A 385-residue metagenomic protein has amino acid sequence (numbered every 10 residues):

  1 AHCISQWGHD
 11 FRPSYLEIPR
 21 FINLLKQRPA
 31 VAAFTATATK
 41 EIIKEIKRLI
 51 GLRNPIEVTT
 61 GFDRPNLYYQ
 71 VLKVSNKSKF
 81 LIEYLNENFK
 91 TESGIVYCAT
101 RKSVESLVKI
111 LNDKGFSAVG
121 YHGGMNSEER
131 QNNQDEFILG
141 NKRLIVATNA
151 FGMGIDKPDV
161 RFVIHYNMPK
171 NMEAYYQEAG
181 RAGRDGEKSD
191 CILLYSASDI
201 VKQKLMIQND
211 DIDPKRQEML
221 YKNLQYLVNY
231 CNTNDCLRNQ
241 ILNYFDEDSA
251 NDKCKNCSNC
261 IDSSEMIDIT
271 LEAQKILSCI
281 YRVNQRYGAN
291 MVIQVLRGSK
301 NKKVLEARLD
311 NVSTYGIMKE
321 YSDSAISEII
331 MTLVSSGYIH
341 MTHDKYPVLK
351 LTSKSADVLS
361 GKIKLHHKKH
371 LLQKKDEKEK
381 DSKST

Functional and structural regions predicted by a protein language model:
A1-P214, M219-K222, E247-N251, S258: Helicase motor core with emphasis on the C-terminal RecA-like subdomain
Q27, N234, Q285: Flexible coil/turn residues that form the inter-helical turn or adjacent wing/linker of helix-turn-helix
F80, Y226, K275-S278: Pre-recognition alpha-helix immediately N-terminal to the DNA-recognition helix within helix-turn-helix or winged-helix
L85, F137, C231, I280-N284: Short helix-to-turn junction characteristic of helix-turn-helix DNA-binding domains, especially the helix
S103, C236, K354: Residue-level recognition of oxygen-bearing side chains
L194-S198, T233, Y244-D248, V295-G298 (+1 more regions): Short acidic/histidine-centered micro-motifs embedded in hydrophobic/aromatic stretches that mark compact functional
M219-Y221, N239, A250-T385: Accessory DNA-binding and partner-docking regions appended to nucleic-acid-acting proteins, especially the terminal
K222-D248: C-terminal accessory regions
